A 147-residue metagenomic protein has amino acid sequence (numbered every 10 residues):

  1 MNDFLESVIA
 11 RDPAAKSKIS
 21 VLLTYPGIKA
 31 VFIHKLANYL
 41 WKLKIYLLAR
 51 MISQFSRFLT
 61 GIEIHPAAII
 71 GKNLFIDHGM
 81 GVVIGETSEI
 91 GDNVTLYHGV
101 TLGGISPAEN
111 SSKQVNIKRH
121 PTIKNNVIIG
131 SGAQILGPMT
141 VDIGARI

Functional and structural regions predicted by a protein language model:
M1-T60: Terminal amphipathic alpha-helical/low-complexity segments used for targeting or macromolecular assembly
V21-L22, F75-D77, E109: A short, structure-level motif marking secondary-structure boundaries and short turns
P26-G27, F32-K35, A68, L74 (+1 more regions): Solvent-exposed, flexible loop/coil residues
T60, H65-P66, G71-K72, D77-E86 (+7 more regions): Left-handed beta-helix
N110-H120: Regulatory activation segment
